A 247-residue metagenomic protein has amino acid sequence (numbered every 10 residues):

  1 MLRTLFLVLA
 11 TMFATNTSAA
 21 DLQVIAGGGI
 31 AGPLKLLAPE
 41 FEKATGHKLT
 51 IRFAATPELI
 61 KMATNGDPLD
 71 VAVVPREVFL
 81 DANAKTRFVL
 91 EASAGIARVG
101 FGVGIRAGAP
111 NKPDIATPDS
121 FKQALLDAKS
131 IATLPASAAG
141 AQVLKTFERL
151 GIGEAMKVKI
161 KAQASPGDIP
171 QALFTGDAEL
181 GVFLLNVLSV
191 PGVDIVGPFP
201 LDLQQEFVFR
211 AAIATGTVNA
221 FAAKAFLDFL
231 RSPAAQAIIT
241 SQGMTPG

Functional and structural regions predicted by a protein language model:
M1-F6: Bacterial N-terminal signal peptides that target proteins for export
A14-N16: N-terminal signal peptide c-region/cleavage motif recognized by signal peptidases
A20-F101, I105-G247: Exported/periplasmic ABC-transporter solute-binding proteins
